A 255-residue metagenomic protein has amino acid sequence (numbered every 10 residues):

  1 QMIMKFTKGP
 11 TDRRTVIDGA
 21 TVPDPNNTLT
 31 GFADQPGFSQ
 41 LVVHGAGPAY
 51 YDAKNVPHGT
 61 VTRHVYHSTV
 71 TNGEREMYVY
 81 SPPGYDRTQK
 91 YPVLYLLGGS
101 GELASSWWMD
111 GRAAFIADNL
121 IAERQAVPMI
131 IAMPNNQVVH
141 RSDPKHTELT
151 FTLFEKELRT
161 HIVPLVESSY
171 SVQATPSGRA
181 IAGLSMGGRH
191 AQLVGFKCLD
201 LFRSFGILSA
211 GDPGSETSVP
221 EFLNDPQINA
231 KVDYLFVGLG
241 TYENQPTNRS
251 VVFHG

Functional and structural regions predicted by a protein language model:
Q1-G255: Non-catalytic cap/lid and distal C-terminal segments of serine-dependent acyl enzymes
